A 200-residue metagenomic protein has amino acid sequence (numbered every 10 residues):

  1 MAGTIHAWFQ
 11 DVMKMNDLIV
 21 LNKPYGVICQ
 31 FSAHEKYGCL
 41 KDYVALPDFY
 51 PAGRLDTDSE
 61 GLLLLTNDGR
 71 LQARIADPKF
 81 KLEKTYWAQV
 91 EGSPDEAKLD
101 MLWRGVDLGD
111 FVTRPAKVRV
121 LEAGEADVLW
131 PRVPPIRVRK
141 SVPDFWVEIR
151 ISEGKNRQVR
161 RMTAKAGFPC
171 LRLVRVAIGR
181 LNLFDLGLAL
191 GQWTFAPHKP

Functional and structural regions predicted by a protein language model:
M1-A2, L186: Intrinsically disordered, low-complexity regions enriched in Ser/Pro/Gly/Gln/His and often acidic
A2-G3, G154: Residue-identity detector for glycine
F9-P200: RNA pseudouridine synthases
